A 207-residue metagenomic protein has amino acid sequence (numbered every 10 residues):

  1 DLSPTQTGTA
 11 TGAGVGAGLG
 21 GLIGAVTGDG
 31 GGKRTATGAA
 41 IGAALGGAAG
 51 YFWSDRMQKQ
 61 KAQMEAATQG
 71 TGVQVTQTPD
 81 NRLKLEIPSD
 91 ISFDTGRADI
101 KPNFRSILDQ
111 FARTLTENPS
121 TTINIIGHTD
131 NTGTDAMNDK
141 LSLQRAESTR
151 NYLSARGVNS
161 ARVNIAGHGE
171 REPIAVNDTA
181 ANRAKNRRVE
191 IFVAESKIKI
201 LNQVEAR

Functional and structural regions predicted by a protein language model:
D1-K61: Short, low-complexity, glycine-enriched hydrophobic/amphipathic alpha-helices that associate with lipid bilayers
T9, G14-G21, T35, K59 (+6 more regions): Extracytoplasmic/secreted proteins, especially bacterial periplasmic and envelope-associated proteins
A49-W53, S92-I100, D135-N138: Second-shell loop/turn segments in exported
M57-K84: Amphipathic, membrane-active segments
Q69, T78-D80, P88-D90, G96-A98 (+4 more regions): Solvent-exposed coil/turn segments that connect beta secondary-structure elements in extracytoplasmic/periplasmic
G72, F93-G127, S154, I191 (+1 more regions): Periplasmic peptidoglycan-binding/anchoring modules of Gram-negative envelope and division proteins
Q74-T76, R82-P88, S92, T122-I126 (+3 more regions): Soluble periplasmic/extracytoplasmic beta-strand elements of cell-envelope proteins
H128-N202: Periplasmic OmpA-like peptidoglycan-binding domain that tethers envelope proteins to the cell wall
